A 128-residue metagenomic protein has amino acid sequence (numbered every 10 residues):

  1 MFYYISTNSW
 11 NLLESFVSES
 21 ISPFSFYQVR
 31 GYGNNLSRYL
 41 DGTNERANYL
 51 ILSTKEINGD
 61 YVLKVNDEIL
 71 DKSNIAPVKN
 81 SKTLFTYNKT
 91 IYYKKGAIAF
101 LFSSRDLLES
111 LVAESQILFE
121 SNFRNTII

Functional and structural regions predicted by a protein language model:
M1-A47: ADP-ribose/NAD+-binding catalytic cleft of ART/PARP-like enzymes
E45-A47, E56-I128: Conserved NAD+-utilizing ADP-ribose enzyme module
